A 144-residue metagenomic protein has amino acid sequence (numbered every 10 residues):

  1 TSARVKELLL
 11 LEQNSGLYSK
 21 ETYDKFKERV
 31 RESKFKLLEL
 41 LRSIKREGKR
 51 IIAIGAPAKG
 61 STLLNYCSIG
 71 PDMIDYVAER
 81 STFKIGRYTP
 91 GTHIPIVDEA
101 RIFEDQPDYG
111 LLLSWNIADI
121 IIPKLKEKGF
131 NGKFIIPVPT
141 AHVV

Functional and structural regions predicted by a protein language model:
T1-R29: Flexible, glycine-/basic-rich loop-and-beta segments that form/coincide with the SAM-dependent methyltransferase
R29-E47: A short, well-structured juxtamembrane/interface segment
I44-N65: Glycine-rich adenosine-cofactor-binding loop
G60-T62, K84-I85, D119-I120, V143-V144: Flexible loop/turn segments at secondary-structure boundaries
T62-D75: Substrate-recognition/cap helix-loop segment adjacent to the acidic, metal-dependent catalytic center of Asp-based
I74-Y88: NAD(P)-binding Rossmann-fold cofactor-contacting core
T92-V144: Phosphate-bearing ligand-interacting subdomains that bind or position ATP/ADP/UDP/GDP/NAD(P) or nucleotide-linked
